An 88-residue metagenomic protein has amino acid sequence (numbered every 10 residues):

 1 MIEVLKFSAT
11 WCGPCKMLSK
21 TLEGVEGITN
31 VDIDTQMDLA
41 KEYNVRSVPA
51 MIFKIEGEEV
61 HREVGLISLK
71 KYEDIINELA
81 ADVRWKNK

Functional and structural regions predicted by a protein language model:
M1-V25: Local sequence-structure signature of Cys/Sec-based thiol-disulfide redox active-site neighborhoods
K16-K20, E42, E58: Generic recognition of short, well-ordered alpha-helical segments
E26-V31: Active-site regions of enzymes building and remodeling cell-envelope glycoconjugates
I33-E42: Structural microenvironment flanking redox-active thiols in thiol-disulfide oxidoreductases
Y43-I52: Structural micro-motif
F53-N87: Non-catalytic, surface beta->alpha helical segment in thiol-disulfide oxidoreductase systems
